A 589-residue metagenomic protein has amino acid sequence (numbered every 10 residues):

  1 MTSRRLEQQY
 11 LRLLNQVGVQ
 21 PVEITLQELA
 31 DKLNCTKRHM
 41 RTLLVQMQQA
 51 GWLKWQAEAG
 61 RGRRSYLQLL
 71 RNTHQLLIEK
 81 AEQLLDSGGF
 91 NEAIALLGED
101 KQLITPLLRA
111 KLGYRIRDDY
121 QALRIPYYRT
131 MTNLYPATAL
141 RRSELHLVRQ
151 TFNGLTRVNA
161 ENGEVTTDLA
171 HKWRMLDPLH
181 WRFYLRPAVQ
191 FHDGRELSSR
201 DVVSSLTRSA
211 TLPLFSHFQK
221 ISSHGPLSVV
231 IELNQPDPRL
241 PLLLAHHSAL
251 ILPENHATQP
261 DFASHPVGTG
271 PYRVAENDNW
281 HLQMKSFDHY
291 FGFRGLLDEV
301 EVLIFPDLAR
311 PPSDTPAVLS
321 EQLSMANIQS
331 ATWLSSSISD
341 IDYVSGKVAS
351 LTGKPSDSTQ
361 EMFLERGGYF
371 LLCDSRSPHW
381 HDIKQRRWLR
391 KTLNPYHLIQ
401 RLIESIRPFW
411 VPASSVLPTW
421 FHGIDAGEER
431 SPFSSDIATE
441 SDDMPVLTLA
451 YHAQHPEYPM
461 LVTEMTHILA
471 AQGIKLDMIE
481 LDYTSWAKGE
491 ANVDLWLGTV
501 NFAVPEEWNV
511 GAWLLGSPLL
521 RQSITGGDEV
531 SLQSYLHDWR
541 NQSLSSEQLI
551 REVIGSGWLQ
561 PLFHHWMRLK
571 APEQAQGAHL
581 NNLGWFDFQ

Functional and structural regions predicted by a protein language model:
Q8, H192, E232-S248, P266-D314 (+1 more regions): Aromatic-rich, solvent-exposed beta-strand/loop patch
G18-V22, L140-R142, K172-P213: Aromatic- and charge-enriched surface segment that lines or borders ligand/interaction sites
W52, E276-N277, L282, L303-R376: Extracellular/periplasmic solute-recognition and catalytic clefts
Y66, Q75, L214-D261, V267-H281: Surface-exposed binding/hinge segments that line and control ligand-binding clefts or catalytic entry sites
I125-L176, G584: N-terminal lobe/hinge region of extracytoplasmic solute-binding protein
T352-P355, R376-F421, L549-W558: Periplasmic-binding protein-like
M478, D482-Y483, G511-E573: Extracytoplasmic/peripheral linker and loop segments enriched in polar/acidic and small residues with frequent Thr/Pro
A571-Q589: Long beta-strand-rich cores associated with HINT superfamily self-processing modules
